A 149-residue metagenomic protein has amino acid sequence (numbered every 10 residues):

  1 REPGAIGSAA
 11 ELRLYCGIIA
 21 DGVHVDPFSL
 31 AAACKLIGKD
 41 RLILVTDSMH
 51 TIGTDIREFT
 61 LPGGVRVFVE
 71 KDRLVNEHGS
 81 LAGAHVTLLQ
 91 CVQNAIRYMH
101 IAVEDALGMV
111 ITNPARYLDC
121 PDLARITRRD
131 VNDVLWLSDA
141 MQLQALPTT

Functional and structural regions predicted by a protein language model:
R1-D105, Y117-P121, A140-M141: Active-site-adjacent C-terminal substructures of enzyme catalytic domains
L36-I37, T87-L88, I111, T127-D130: A structural signal for short secondary-structure junctions
V103-P114, I126: Short, well-structured alpha-helical segments that form the helix of a local strand-helix-strand
R116, P121-T149: C-terminal cap of metal-dependent C-N hydrolases
